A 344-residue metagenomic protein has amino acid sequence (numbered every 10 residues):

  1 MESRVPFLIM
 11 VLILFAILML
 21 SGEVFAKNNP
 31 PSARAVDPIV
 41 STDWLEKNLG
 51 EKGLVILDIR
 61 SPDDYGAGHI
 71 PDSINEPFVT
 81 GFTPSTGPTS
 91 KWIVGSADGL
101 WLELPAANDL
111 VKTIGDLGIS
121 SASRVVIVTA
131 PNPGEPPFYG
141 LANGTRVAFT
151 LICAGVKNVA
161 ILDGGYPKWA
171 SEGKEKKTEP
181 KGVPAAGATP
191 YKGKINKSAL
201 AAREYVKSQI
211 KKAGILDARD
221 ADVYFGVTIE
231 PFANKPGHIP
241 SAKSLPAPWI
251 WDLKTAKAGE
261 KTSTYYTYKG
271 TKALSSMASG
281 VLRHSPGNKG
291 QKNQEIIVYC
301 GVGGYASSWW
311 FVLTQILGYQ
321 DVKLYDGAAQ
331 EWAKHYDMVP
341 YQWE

Functional and structural regions predicted by a protein language model:
M1-M10: Bacterial N-terminal signal peptides that target proteins for export
I9-M19: Bacterial N-terminal signal peptides
L20-E344: Cytosolic catalytic domains that perform sulfur/thiol-centered chemistry
